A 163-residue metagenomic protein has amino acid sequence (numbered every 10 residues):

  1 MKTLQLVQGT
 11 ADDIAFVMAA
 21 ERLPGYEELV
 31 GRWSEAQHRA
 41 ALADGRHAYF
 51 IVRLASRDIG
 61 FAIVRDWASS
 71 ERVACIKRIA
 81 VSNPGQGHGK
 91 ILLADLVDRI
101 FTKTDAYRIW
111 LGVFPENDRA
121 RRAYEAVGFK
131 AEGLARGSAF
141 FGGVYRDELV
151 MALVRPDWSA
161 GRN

Functional and structural regions predicted by a protein language model:
Q8-D12, M18-P84, K90-L93, R99-T104 (+1 more regions): Acetyl-CoA-dependent GNAT
R57-G60, R119, Y145: Glycine-rich acetyl-CoA-binding "A-motif" of GNAT/NAT acetyltransferases
K90, E116-G133: Conserved active-site alpha-helix within GNAT-family acetyltransferase domains
T102-G112: Conserved GNAT acetyl-CoA-binding A-motif
L111-R121, G137-G142: Conserved beta-strand-loop-alpha-helix junction that forms the acyl-donor binding cleft
V144-N163: Terminal substrate-recognition subdomain of acyl/acetyltransferases
